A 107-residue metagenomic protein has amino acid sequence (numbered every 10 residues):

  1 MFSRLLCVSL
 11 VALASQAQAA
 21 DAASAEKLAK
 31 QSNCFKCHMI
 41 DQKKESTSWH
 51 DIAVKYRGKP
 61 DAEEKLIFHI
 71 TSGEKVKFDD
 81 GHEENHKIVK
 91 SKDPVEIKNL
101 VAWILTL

Functional and structural regions predicted by a protein language model:
L5-L13: Sec-dependent N-terminal signal peptides
A14-A29, K55-K59: Electrostatic cytochrome c docking/interface patches
D21, A25, E45, A62 (+2 more regions): Stable alpha-helical elements in mature extracytoplasmic
Q31-S32, G73: Structured helix-beta-strand junction loops
S32-I40, L100: The canonical Cys-X-X-Cys-His
T47-Y56, H69-V101: Axial heme c-ligation environment in periplasmic c-type cytochrome domains
